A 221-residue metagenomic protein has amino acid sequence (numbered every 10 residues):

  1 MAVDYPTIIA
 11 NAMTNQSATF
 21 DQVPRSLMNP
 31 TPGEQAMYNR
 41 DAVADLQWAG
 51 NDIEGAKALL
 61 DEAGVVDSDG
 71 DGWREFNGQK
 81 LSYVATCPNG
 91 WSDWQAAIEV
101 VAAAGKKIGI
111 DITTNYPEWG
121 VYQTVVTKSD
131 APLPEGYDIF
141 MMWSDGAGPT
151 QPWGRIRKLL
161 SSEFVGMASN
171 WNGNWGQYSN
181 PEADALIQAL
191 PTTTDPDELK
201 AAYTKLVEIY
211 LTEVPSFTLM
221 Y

Functional and structural regions predicted by a protein language model:
M1, I9-A10, T19-D21, A49 (+3 more regions): Extracytoplasmic/peripheral linker and loop segments enriched in polar/acidic and small residues with frequent Thr/Pro
M1-A103, N174-S179, E198, K205: Append "and occasionally in soluble cytosolic enzymes with long acidic Gly/Pro-rich linkers
Y5-I8, K80-S82, K107-D111, P134-I139 (+1 more regions): Loop/turn elements at helix/coil->beta-strand transitions in domains of secreted/extracellular proteins
A12, C87-N89, Y116-E118, M141-D145 (+1 more regions): Active-site proximal loops enriched in glycine and acidic residues that flank catalytic Cys/His/Asp and coordinate
A36-L46, T127-L133, G166-N170: Surface-exposed intrinsically disordered loops and tails
F76-Q79, A131-E135, P181, Y210-T212: Extracellular/periplasmic catalytic domains that process cell-envelope and extracellular macromolecules
E99-I108, V121-Y137: Short helices/loops that flank or line small-molecule/ion binding pockets
P117, Y137-I156: Ligand-binding clamshell of periplasmic/extracellular solute-binding protein-like
